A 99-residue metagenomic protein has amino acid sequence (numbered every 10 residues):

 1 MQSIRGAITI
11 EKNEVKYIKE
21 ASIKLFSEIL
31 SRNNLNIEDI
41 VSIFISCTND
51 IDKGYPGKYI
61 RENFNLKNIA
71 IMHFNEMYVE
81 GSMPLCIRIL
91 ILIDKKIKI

Functional and structural regions predicted by a protein language model:
M1-I99: Terminal domain-initiation and capping elements
